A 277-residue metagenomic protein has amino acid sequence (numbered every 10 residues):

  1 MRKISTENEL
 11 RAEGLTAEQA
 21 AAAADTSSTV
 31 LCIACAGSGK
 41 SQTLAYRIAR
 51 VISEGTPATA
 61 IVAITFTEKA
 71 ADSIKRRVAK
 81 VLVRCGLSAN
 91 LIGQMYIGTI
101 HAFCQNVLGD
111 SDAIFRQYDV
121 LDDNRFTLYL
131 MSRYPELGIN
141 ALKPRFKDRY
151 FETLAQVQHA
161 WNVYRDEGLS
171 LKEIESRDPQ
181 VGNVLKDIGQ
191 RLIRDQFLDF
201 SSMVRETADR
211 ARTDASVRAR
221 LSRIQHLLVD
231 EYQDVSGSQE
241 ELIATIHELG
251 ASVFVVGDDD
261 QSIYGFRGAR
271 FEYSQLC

Functional and structural regions predicted by a protein language model:
M1-A34, S38, Q42-T43, A60-V62 (+6 more regions): Accessory N-terminal region flanking or inserted into the helicase ATPase core in nucleic-acid motor proteins
M1-I114: P-loop NTPase Walker
Y46-R50, E206, T245: Active-site signature of alpha/beta-hydrolase-fold catalytic machinery across serine- and Asp/Cys-nucleophile hydrolases
E54-T56, S88-N90, A219-L221, I246-L249: Conserved catalytic network of the ASCE P-loop NTPase/AAA+ motor domain
V81-L91, L249-A269: Conserved phosphoryl-transfer catalytic core
G98, V229, G257-D259: Active-site flanking residues adjacent to catalytic metal/cofactor-binding acidic residues
G109, I263-C277: Short regulatory helix/loop adjacent to the ATP-binding pocket of P-loop NTPases
D110-I139: A substrate-engagement module of RecA-like helicase motors
